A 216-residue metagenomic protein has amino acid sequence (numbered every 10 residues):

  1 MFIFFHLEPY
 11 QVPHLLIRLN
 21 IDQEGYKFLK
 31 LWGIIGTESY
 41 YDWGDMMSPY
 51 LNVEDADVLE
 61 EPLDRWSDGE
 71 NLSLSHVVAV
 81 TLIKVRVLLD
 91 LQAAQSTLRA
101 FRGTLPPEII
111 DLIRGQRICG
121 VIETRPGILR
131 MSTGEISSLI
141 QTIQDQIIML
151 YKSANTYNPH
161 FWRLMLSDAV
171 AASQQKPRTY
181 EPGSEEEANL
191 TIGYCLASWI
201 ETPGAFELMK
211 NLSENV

Functional and structural regions predicted by a protein language model:
M1-S73: Eukaryote-skewed repeat-based solenoidal scaffolds used as protein-protein interaction platforms, primarily
L74, V80-V216: Long C-terminal extensions of eukaryotic subunits of large macromolecular complexes
